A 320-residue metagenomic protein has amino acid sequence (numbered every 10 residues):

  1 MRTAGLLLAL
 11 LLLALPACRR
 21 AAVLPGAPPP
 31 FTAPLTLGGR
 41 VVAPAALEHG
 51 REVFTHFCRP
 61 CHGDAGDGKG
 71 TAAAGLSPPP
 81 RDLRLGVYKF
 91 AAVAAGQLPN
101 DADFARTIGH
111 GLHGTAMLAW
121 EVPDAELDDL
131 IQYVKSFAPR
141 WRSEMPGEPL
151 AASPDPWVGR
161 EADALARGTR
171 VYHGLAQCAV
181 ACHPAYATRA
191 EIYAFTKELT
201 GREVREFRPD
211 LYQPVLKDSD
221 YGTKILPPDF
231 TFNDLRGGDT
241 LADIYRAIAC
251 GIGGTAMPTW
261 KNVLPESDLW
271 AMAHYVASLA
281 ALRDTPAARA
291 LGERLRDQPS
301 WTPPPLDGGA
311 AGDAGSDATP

Functional and structural regions predicted by a protein language model:
M1-A4: Positively charged n-region of N-terminal signal peptides that target proteins for export
A14-A17: C-terminal motif of bacterial Sec signal peptides marking the signal peptidase cleavage site
A21-V23, R51, T55-P78, G114 (+4 more regions): Periplasmic/extracellular electron-transfer cofactor-ligation site, primarily the c-type cytochrome heme-c attachment
V23-V53, W141-G174, T188-E191, A288-R289 (+1 more regions): Electrostatic cytochrome c docking/interface patches
A74-E121, D128-V134, T196-K261, E266-S278: Extracytoplasmic electron-transfer domains, predominantly the class I c-type cytochrome c fold
W157-R160, A179, T188, T196 (+1 more regions): Extracytoplasmic/secretory-pathway proteins
R289-S300: Post-kinase regulatory C-tail/linker adjacent to protein kinase catalytic domains
